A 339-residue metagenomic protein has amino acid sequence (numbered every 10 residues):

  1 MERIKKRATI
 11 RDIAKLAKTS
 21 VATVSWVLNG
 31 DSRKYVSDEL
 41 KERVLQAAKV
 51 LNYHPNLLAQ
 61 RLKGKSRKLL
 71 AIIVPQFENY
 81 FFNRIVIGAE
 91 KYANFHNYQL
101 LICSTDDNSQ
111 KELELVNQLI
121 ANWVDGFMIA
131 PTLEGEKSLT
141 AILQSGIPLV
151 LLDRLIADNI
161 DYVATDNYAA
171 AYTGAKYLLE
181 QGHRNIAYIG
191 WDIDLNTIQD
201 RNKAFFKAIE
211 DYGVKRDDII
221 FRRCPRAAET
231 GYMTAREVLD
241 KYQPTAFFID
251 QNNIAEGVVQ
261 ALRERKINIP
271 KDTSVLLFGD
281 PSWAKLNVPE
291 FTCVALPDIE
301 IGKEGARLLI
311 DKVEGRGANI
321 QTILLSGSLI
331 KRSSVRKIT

Functional and structural regions predicted by a protein language model:
M1-S66, T339: N-terminal helix-turn-helix DNA-binding module of bacterial transcription factors
M1-T9, K65-K176, E180, T230 (+2 more regions): Alpha-helical recognition/docking segments in bacterial nutrient-uptake and carbohydrate-utilization systems
V21-W26, L62-F77, Y177, N185-D192: Short beta-strand segments enriched in small/hydrophobic residues
V74-R84, I102-K111, V163-T173, I189-T234 (+4 more regions): Hinge/beta->alpha junction and helix N-cap segments in small-molecule ligand-binding domains
V124-A130, A187-G190, F221, Y242-Q251 (+1 more regions): Periplasmic-binding protein-like
R184-N185, R216-I219, I269-V275: Short acidic capping loops at alpha-helix termini that bridge into adjacent secondary structure
R236, D240-T339: Flexible loop/turn connectors
